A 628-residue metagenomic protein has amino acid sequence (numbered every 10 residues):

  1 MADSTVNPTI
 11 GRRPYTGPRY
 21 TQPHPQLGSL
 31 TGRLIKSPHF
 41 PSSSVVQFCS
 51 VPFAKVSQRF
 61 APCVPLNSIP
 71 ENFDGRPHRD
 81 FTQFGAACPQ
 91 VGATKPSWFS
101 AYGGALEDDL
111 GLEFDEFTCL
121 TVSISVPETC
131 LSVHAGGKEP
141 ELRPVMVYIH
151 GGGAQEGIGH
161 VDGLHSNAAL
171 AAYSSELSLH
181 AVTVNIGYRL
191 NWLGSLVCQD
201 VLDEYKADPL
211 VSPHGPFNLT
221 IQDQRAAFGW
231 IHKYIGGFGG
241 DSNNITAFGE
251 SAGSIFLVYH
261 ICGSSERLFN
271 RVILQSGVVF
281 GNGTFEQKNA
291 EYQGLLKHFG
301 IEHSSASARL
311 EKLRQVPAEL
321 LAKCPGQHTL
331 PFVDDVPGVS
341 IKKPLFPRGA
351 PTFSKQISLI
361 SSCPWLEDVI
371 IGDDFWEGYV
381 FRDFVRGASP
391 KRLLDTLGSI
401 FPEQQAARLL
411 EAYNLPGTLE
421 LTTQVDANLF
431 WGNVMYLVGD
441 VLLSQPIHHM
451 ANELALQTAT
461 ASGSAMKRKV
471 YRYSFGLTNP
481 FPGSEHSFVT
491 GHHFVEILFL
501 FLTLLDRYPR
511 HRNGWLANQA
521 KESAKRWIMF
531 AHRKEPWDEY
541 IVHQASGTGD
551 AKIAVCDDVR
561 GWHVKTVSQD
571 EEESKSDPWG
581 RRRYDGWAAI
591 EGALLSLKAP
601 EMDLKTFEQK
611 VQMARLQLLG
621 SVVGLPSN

Functional and structural regions predicted by a protein language model:
A2-V201, P213-G215, G514: Non-catalytic accessory segments of hydrolases
V56-V64, Y379-R386, G483-S484: Cytochrome P450 core scaffold surrounding the K-helix E-X-X-R motif and the conserved "meander" helix-loop region
V91-S97, W192-V201, L409-A427, E496-F501: Active-site-adjacent bridging/hinge elements
D108-L110, H160, P213-N218, V278-G283 (+4 more regions): Active-site rim elements
D109-S307, P364-W365, I371-F375, Y379-F381: Serine-hydrolase-like catalytic core of hydrolytic proteins
A226, K233, G237, R271 (+2 more regions): Substrate-access "cap/lid" subdomains that shape and gate the entrance to catalytic or ligand-binding pockets
E403-M466, Y471-R472, G476-L477: Alpha/beta-hydrolase fold catalytic core
H448, N452-N628: Mobile gating loops/cap/lid regions near enzyme active sites that modulate substrate access
